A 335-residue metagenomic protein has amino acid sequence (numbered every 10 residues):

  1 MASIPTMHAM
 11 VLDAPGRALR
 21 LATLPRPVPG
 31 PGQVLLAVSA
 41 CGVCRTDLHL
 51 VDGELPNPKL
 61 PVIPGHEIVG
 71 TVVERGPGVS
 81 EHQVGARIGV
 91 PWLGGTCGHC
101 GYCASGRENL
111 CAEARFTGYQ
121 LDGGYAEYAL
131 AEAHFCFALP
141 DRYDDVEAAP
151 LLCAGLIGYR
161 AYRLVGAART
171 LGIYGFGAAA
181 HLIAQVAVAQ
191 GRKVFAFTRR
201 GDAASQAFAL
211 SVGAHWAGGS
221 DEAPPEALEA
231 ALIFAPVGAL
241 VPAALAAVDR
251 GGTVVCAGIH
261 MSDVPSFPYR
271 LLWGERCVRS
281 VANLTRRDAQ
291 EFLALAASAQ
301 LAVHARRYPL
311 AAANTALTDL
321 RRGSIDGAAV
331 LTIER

Functional and structural regions predicted by a protein language model:
M1-V69, A131, Y159, E334-R335: Short N-terminal strand-loop motif that marks the start of NAD(P)H/FAD-dependent oxidoreductase cofactor-binding domains
A2-M7, A189, P242, R286-R335: C-terminal hydrophobic helical "lid"/dimerization subdomain of Rossmann-like NAD(P)H-dependent oxidoreductases
P25-C41, E54-G101, F135, P140-Y143: Glycine-rich beta-strand-centered segment in the early N-terminal region that forms part of a ligand/cofactor-binding
T96-Y174: NAD(P)H dinucleotide-binding glycine-rich loop of Rossmann-like/cofactor-binding domains, especially the beta1-alpha1
D141-D221: Mid-domain Rossmann-like dinucleotide-binding core that forms the NAD(H)/NADP(H) cofactor-binding site
A223-A231: A short acidic, Gly/Pro-enriched loop at the edge of an enzyme's catalytic core that lines a small-molecule cofactor
V237-A302, I333-R335: Glycine-rich phosphate-binding loop and adjacent beta-alpha segment of Rossmann(oid) nucleotide-cofactor-binding
